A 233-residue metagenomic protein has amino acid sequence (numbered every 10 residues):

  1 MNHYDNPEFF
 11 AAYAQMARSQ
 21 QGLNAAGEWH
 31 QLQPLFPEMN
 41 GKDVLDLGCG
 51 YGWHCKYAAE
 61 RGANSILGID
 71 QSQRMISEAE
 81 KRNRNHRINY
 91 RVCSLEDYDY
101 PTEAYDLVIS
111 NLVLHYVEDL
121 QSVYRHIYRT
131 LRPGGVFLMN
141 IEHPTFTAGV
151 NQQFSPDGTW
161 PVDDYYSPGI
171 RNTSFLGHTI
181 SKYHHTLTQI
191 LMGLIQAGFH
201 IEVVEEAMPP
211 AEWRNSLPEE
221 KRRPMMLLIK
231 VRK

Functional and structural regions predicted by a protein language model:
M1-M39, W53-Y57: Conserved class I S-adenosyl-L-methionine
L45-L47, Y51-Y98: Class I SAM-dependent methyltransferase SAM/SAH-binding core
E96-V108: A short acidic, Gly/Pro-enriched loop at the edge of an enzyme's catalytic core that lines a small-molecule cofactor
L107-Q121: A short SAM/SAH-binding and catalytic strip from SAM-dependent methyltransferases
Q121-V136: A short glycine-rich, Lys/Arg-flanked "PGG" loop and its adjoining helix->strand segment in the class I
F137-G169: Conserved class I S-adenosyl-L-methionine
I170, S181-E205: Short alpha-helix
A197-F199, L217-K233: Core SAM-dependent methyltransferase catalytic element
